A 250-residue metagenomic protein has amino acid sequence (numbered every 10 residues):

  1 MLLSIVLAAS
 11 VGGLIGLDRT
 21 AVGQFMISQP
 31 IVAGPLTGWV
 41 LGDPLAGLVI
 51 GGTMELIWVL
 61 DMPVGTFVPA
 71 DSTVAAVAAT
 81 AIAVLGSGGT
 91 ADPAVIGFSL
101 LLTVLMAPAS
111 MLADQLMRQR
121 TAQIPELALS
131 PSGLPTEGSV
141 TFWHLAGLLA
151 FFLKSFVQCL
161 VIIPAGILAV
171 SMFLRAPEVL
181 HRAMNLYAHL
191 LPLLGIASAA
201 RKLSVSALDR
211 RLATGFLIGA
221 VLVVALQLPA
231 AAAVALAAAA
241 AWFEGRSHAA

Functional and structural regions predicted by a protein language model:
M1-T73: Hydrophobic transmembrane alpha-helices
M1-V6, T37-L48, A83-L101, S171-E178: Helix-coil boundary and interhelical linker segments in multi-pass alpha-helical membrane proteins
V6, L148-L160, V170-A250: C-terminal transmembrane helix-loop-helix hairpin of multi-pass membrane proteins
L7-G16, V59-M62, V74-R120, G133: Short helix-perturbing small/polar motifs within transmembrane alpha-helices
V11-G12, P30-L36, M54-W58, A76-T80 (+2 more regions): Hydrophobic, membrane-inserted alpha-helices
G13-L14, G34-T37, M54-P63, T103-M111 (+1 more regions): Alpha-helical transmembrane segments and their membrane-interface exit regions
I15-L17, G38-V40, W58-D61, A83-S87 (+2 more regions): Hydrophobic alpha-helical transmembrane segments
P93-I196: Helix-loop-helix junctions within the multi-pass membrane cores of secondary transporters/permeases
